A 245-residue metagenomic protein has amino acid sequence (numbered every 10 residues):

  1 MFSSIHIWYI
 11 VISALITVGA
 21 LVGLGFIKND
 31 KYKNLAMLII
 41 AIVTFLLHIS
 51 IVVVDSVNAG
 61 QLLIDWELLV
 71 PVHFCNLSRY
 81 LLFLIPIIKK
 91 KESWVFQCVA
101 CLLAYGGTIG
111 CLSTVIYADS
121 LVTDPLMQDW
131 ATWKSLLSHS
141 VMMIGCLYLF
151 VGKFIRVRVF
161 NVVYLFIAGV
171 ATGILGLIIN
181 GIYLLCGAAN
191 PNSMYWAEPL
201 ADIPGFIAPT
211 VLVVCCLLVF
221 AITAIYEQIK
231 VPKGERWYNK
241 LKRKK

Functional and structural regions predicted by a protein language model:
M1-A14, F160-A171, G181-I225: Membrane-interface transmembrane-helix boundary segments in multi-pass integral membrane proteins
M1-A36, H48-S50: N-terminal topogenic module of multi-pass integral membrane proteins
I10-V22, F74-I87, S138-K153, V211-E227: Hydrophobic cores of alpha-helical transmembrane segments in multi-pass inner/ER membrane proteins, independent
D30-V43, V95-A104, N161-L165: Membrane-interfacial loop-to-transmembrane alpha-helix junctions, especially the N-terminal start
I49-Q61, V115-L126: Juxtamembrane "helix-exit" motif on the non-cytosolic side of transmembrane helices
G60-F74, D124-L137: Non-cytosolic membrane-interface motifs at loop->transmembrane helix junctions
R79-F150: Membrane-proximal helix-loop-helix units in multi-pass membrane proteins
I229-K245: Short, highly charged, low-complexity non-transmembrane loops/tails of multi-pass membrane proteins
